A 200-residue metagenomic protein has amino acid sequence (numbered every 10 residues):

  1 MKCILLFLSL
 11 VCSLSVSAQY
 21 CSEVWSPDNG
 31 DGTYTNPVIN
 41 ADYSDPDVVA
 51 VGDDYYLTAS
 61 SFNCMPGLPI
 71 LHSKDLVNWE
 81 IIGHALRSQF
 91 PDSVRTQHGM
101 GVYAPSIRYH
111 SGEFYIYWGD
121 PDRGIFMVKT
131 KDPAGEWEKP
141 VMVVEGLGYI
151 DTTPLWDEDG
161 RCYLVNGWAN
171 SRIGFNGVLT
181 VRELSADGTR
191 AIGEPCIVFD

Functional and structural regions predicted by a protein language model:
M1-C21: Bacterial Sec-dependent N-terminal signal peptides
A18-D200: Carbohydrate-active catalytic/glycan-binding domains of CAZyme proteins, especially the secreted or lumenal ectodomains
